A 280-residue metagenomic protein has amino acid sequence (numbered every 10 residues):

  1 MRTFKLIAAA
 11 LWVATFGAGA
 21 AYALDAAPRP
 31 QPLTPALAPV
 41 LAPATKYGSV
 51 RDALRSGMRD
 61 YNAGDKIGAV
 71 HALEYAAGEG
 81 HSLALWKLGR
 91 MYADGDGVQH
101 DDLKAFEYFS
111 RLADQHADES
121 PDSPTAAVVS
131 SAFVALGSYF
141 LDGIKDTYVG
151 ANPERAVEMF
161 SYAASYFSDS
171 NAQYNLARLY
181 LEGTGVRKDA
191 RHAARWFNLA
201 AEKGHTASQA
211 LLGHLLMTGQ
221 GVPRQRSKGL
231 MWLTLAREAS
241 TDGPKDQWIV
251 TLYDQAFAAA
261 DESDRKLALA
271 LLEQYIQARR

Functional and structural regions predicted by a protein language model:
W12, A20-I67, H71, L85: N-terminal leader/linker segments that initiate helical-solenoid repeat arrays
Q31, P244-R280: Terminal, low-structured helical/coil segments at or just beyond the last alpha-helical repeat
L41-P43, A77, R111-S130, Y162-F167 (+1 more regions): Flexible helix-coil transition and linker loops at the boundaries of alpha-helical arrays
V50, S82-A84, S120, S130-S131 (+3 more regions): Helix-start (N-cap) detector for alpha-helical repeat units in TPR-like alpha-solenoids, especially tetratricopeptide
A53-D60, K87-D94, F133-K145, Q173-E182 (+2 more regions): Hydrophobic face of amphipathic alpha-helices that form TPR/SEL1-like repeat modules and related alpha-solenoid
N62-A63, G78, D96-H100, D122-A126 (+8 more regions): Short coil/turn and helix-start
G64-G68, Q99-Y108, Y148-M159, R187-W196 (+1 more regions): Structural signature of tandem alpha-helical TPR/SEL1-like repeats, specifically the intra-repeat loop/turn
L103-Q115, P223-P244, A270-I276: TPR/TPR-like (Sel1-like) alpha-helical repeat modules
